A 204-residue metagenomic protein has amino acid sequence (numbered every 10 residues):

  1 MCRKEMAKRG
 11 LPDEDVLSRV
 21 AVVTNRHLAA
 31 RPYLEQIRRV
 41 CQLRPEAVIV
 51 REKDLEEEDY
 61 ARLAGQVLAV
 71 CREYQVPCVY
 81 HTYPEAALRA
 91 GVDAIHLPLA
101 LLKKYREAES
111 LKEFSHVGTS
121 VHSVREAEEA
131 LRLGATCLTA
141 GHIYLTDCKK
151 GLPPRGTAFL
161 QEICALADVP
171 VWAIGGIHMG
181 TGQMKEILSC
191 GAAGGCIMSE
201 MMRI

Functional and structural regions predicted by a protein language model:
M1-Q36, E109: N-terminal amphipathic alpha-helix/helix-capping segment at the start of soluble metabolic enzymes
S18-T24, V48-V50, C78-Y80, I95-L97 (+4 more regions): Hydrophobic faces of well-ordered beta-strands that scaffold small-molecule active sites in alpha/beta enzyme cores
V22, P98-A108, C137-G151, G176-I204: Glycine-rich phosphate-binding active-site loops on the catalytic face of alpha/beta enzymes
I37-R44, A69-E73, L88, A108-K112 (+2 more regions): Acidic (Asp/Glu)-rich catalytic clusters
A47-D59, H142-K149: Glycine-rich, proline-tolerant flexible connector loops at the mouths of alpha/beta enzymes
A61-Y80, L99-L102, E107-S123, P153-H178: Alpha-helix-loop-beta-strand connector modules within alpha/beta enzyme cores
C78-D93, H122-A135, L166-I197: Catalytic cores of alpha/beta
A90, A94, G118-A165, I204: Glycine/Thr-rich beta-alpha phosphate-binding loop at enzyme active sites
